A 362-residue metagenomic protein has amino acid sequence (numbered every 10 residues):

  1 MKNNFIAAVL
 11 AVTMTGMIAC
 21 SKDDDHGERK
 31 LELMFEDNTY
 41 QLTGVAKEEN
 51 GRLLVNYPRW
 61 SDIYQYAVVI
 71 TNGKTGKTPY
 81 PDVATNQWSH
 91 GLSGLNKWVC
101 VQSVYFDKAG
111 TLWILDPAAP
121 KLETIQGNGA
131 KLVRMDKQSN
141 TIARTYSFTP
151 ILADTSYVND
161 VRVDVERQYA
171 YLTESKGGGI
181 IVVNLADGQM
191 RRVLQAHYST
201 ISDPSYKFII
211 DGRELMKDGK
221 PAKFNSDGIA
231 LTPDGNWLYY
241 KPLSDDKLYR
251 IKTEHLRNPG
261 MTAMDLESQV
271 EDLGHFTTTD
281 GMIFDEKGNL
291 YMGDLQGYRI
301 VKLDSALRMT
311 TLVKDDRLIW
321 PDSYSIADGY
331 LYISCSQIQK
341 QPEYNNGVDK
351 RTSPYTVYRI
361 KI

Functional and structural regions predicted by a protein language model:
G16-A19: C-terminal motif of bacterial Sec signal peptides marking the signal peptidase cleavage site
M34-Y66: Beta-strand-rich domains and repeat architectures in extracellular enzymes and scaffolds, especially beta-propellers
T39-N50, L92-T111, L115, I151-Y169 (+4 more regions): Beta-rich, blade/repeat-based domains predominating in secreted/periplasmic proteins but also intracellular
V55-S61, I114-P117, L172-K176, T232 (+4 more regions): Conserved beta-strand positions in repeat-built beta-propeller and related beta-rich domains
K74-W113, P117-K121, I125, R144-T149: Blade-loop segments of beta-propeller domains
G76-N86, A143-S147, R191-Y206, N258-E271 (+1 more regions): Beta-propeller fold detector
I125-Q168: Asp-box/WD-like beta-propeller blade repeats and closely related beta-sheet repeat scaffolds
L185-Q189, I251-T262, I362: Short loop/turn segments immediately following beta-strands, especially the blade-tip and inter-blade linker loops
